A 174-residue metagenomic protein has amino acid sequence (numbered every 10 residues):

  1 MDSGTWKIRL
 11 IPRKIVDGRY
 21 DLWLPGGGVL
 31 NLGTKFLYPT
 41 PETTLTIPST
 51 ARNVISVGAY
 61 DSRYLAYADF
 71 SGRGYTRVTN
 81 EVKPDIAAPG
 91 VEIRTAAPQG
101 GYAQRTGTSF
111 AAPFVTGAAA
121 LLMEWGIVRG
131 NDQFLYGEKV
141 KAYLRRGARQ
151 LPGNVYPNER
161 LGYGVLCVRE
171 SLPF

Functional and structural regions predicted by a protein language model:
M1-V16: Noncatalytic modules at the cell exterior or secretory-pathway interfaces, chiefly beta-strand-rich lectin/adhesion
G4, G74, G130, G162-G164: Glycine-centered flexibility motif
L10-R13, L37-A120, E170: Extracellular S/T/G-rich loop segment that most often corresponds to the catalytic His/Ser-adjacent loop
I15-G27: Edge beta-strands of jelly-roll/beta-sandwich modules across compartments, strongly enriched in secreted/luminal
G27-P41: Low-complexity, Pro/Ser/Thr- and charge-rich linker/hinge segments at domain boundaries
Y60, D132-L135, K139, E159-L166: Short, exposed beta-strand "edge-strand" segments with a Pro/Gly-rich flavor and a Y/T-containing core
G90-Y156: Hydrolase catalytic cores
N154-F174: C-terminal domain-closing interface element
